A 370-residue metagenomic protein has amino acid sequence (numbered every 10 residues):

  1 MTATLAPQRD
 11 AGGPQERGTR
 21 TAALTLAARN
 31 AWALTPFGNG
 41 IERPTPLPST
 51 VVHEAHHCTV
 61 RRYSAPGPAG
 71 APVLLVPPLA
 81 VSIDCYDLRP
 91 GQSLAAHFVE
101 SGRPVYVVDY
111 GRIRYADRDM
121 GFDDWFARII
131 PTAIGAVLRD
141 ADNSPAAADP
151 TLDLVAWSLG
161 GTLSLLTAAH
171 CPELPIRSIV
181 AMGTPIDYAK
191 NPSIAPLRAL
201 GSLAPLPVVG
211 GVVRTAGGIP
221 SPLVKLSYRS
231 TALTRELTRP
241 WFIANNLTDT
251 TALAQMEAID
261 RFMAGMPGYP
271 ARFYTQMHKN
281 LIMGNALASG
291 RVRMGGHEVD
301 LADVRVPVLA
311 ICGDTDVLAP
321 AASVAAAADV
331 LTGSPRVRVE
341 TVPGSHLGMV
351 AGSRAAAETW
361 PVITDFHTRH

Functional and structural regions predicted by a protein language model:
M1-Q15, N143, L163-R272: Alpha/beta-hydrolase-fold enzymes
G38, T45-R114: Short, surface-exposed "cap/lid" segments of acyl-processing enzymes
D119-D140: Alpha/beta-hydrolase active-site loop
L154-A156, M182, I311: Short beta-strand immediately N-terminal to the catalytic nucleophile in serine-hydrolase-like folds
V155-G160, S164: Gly/Ala-rich beta-loop-alpha elbow adjacent to hydrolase catalytic centers
V304, A310-C312, D316: Short beta-strand/loop motif that positions the catalytic acidic residue of the alpha/beta-hydrolase fold
V317-S323: Conserved alpha/beta-hydrolase "acid-adjacent" motif
V339, P343-E358: Catalytic histidine-centered segment of alpha/beta-hydrolase-like enzymes
